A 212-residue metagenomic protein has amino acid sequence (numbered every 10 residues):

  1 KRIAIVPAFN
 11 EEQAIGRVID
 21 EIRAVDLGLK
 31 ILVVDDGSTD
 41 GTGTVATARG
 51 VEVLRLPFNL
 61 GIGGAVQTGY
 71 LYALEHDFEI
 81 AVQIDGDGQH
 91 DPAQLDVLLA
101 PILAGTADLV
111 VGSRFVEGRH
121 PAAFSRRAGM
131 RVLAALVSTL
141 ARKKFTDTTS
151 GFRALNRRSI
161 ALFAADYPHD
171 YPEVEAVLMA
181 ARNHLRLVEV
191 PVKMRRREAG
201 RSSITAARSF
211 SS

Functional and structural regions predicted by a protein language model:
R2-I3, K30, E175: Cell-envelope/extracellular polymer assembly enzymes that use nucleotide-activated donors
V6, V18-I19, L29-S38, L54 (+1 more regions): Short beta-strand/loop segment that forms part of the nucleotide-sugar
N10-A24: Short, well-formed alpha-helical segments that are part of the catalytic scaffolds of diverse glycosyltransferases
E11-A14, S38, D91: Donor nucleotide-sugar binding loop of glycosyltransferases
L27, R49-G50, N183: Short, structured coil segments at secondary-structure junctions
D35-T44, G88: A conserved acidic beta->alpha catalytic loop
E52-E75, I80, P92-D170, R197-S212: Acceptor/aglycone-binding surface of glycosyltransferases and processive sugar-polymer synthases
K143-K144, A165-P168, V177-R195: Catalytic donor-sugar/metal-binding loop of nucleotide-sugar-dependent glycosyltransferases
